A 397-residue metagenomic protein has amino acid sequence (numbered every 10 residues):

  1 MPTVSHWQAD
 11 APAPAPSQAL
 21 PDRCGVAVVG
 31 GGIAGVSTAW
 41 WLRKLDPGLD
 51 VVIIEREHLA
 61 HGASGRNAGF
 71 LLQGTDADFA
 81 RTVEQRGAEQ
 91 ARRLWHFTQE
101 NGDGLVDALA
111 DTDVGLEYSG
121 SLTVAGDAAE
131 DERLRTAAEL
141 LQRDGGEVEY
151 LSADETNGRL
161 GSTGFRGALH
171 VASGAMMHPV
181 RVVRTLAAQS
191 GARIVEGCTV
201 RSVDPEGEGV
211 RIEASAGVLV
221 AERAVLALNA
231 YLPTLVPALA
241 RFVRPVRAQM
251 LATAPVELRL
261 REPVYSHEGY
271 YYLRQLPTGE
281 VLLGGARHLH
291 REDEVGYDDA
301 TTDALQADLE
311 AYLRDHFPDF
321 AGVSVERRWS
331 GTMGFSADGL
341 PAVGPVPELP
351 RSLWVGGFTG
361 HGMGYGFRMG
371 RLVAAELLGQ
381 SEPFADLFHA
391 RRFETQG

Functional and structural regions predicted by a protein language model:
M1-V26, K44-L45, L49-D50: Extreme N-terminal leader/targeting segments of oxidoreductases
R43-R66: Glycine-rich FAD pyrophosphate-binding loop
A68-L71, D76, A80, S119-V124 (+2 more regions): Central beta-strand plus flanking loop segment that forms part of the substrate or channel wall within the catalytic
T82-T185: Rossmann-like flavin
E132, E139-L140, R166-E222: Helical element adjacent to the flavin cofactor pocket in flavoenzyme catalytic cores
V203-V281: Flavin-dependent oxidoreductases
L258-R351: Active-site lid/adjacent beta-loop-alpha segment flanking the redox-cofactor pocket in flavoenzymes
E376-G397: Active-site-proximal substrate-binding core of FAD-dependent oxidoreductases
